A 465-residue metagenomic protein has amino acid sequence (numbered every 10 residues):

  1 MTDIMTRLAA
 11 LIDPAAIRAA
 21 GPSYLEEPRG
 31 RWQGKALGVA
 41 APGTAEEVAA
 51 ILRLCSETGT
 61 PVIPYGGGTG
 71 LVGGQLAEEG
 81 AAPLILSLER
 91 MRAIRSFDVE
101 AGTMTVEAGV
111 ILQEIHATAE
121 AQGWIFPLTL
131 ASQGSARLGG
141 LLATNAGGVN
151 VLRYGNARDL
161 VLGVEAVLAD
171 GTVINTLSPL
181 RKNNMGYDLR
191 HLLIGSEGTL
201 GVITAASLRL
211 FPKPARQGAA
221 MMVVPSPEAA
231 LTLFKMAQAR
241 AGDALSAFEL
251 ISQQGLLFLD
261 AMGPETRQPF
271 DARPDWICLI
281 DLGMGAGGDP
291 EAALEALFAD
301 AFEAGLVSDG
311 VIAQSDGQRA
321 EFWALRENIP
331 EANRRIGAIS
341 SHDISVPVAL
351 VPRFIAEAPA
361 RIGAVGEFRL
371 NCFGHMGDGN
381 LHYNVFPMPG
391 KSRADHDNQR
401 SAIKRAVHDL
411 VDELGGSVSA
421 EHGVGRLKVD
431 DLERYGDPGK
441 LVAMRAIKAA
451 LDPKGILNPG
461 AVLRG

Functional and structural regions predicted by a protein language model:
M1-P28, T58-T60, A301-G317, E413-V418 (+1 more regions): N-terminal accessory segments
M1-R53, G70-G102, G255-R267, S315-S340 (+1 more regions): N-terminal flexible segment immediately upstream of the FAD-binding catalytic core in FAD-dependent oxidoreductases
R18-P22, L208, M221-V224, L231-Q399 (+3 more regions): C-terminal substrate-recognition/cap domain of FAD-linked oxidoreductases
G34-V39, P83, A338-I344, M388-S401 (+1 more regions): Glycine-rich tight-turn/loop motif centered on a GG-T
G66-G68, A131, Q253, G423: Short, ordered loop/turn segments at secondary-structure junctions
A93-A247, L457: FAD-binding subdomain of flavoenzyme oxidoreductases
T172, V429-G465: Activity-critical C-terminal alpha-helical subdomain
